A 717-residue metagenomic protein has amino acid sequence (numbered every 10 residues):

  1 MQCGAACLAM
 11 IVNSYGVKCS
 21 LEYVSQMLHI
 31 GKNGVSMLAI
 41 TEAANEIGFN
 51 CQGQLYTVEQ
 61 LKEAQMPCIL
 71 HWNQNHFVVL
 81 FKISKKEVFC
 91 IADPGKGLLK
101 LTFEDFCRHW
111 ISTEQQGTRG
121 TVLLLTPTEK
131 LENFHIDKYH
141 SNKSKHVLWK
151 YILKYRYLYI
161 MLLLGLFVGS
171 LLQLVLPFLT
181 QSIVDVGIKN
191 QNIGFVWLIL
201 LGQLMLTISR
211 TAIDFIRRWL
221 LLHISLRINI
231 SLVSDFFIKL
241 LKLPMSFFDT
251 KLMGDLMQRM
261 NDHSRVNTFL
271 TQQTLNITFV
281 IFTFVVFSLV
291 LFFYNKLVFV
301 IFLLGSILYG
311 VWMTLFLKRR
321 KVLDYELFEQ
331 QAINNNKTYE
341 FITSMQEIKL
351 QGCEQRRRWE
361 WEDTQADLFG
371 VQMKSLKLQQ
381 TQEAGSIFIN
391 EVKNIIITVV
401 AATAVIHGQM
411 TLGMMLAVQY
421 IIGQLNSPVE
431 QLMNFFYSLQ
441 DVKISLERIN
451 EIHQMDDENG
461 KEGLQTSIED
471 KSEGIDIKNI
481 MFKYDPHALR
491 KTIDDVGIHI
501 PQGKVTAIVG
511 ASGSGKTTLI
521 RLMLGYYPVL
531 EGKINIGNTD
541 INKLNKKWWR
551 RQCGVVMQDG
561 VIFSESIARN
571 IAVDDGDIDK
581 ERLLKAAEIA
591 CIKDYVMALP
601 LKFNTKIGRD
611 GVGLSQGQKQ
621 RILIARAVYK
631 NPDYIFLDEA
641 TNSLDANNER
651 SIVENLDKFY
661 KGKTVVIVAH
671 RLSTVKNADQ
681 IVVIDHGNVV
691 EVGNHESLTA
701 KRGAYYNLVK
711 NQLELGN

Functional and structural regions predicted by a protein language model:
M1-G53, Q60-M66, W72-Q74: Cysteine-nucleophile protease catalytic domains, especially the papain-like/related folds used in DUB/UBL proteases
L28-V35, T41, K62-N73, F77-G165 (+1 more regions): Noncatalytic regulatory segments and standalone regulatory/sensor domains
Y159-I213, L220, F292-L297, G408 (+1 more regions): Transmembrane helix-loop-helix hairpins at lipid-water interfaces of multipass membrane proteins, especially the type-1
I199-R210, D214, N276-Y325, I397-M410 (+1 more regions): Transmembrane helices of ABC transporter permease
M245-S246, Q258-L270, T274, R319-E340 (+4 more regions): An intracellular "coupling" helix at the cytosolic face of ABC transporter transmembrane type-1 domains
Q330, K349-C353, K377, I421-I452: Cytosolic ends of transmembrane helices, especially the final helix of ABC transmembrane type-1 domains
I468-N717: ABC-type nucleotide-binding domain
